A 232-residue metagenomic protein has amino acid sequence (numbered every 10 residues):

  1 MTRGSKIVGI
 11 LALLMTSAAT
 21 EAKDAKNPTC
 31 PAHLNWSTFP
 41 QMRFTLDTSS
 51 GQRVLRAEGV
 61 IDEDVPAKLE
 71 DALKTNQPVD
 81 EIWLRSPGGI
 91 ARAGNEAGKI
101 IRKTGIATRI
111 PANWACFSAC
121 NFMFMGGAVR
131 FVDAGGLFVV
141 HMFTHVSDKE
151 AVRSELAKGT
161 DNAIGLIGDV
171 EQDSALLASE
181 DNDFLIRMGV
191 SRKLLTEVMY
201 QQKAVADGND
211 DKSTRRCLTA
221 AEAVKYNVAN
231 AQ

Functional and structural regions predicted by a protein language model:
M1-V8: Bacterial N-terminal signal peptides that target proteins for export
G9-A12, A57: Small side chains
A12-T20: Hydrophobic h-region of N-terminal signal peptides that target proteins for export in Gram-negative bacteria
A19, M42-L46, R153-K158: Short, compositionally biased low-complexity segments
K23-K26: Boundary of Sec targeting at the N-terminus
P31-T144: Cleft-lining beta-strand/loop regions that shape enzyme active-site pockets
K149-Q232: Charged, glycine-interspersed solvent-exposed loop segments at helix/strand-loop junctions that cap or gate access
